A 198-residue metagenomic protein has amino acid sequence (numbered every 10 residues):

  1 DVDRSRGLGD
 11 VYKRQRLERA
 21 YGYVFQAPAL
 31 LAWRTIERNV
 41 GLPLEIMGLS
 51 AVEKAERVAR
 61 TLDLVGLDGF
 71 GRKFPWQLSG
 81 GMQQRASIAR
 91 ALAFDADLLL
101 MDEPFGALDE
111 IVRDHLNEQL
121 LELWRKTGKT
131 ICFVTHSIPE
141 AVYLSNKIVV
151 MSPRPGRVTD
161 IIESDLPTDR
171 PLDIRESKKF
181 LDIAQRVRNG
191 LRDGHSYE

Functional and structural regions predicted by a protein language model:
D1-Y12: Single conserved hydrophobic/aromatic residue that forms the stacking wall/gate of nucleotide- or nucleobase-binding
Q26-L31, S137: Catalytic "switch" loops of ABC-type ATPases
R34-G41: Short coil-to-helix segment of the ABC ATPase nucleotide-binding domain corresponding to the Q-loop/switch region
G41, E45, V52-F70, E122: Conserved ABC ATPase "signature" region
K73-W76, F94: Conserved signature/switch motifs of ABC ATPase nucleotide-binding domains
I88: Hydrophobic anchor residue at the start of the ABC signature
L99-D102: Catalytic Walker B motif of ABC-type/P-loop ATPase nucleotide-binding domains
